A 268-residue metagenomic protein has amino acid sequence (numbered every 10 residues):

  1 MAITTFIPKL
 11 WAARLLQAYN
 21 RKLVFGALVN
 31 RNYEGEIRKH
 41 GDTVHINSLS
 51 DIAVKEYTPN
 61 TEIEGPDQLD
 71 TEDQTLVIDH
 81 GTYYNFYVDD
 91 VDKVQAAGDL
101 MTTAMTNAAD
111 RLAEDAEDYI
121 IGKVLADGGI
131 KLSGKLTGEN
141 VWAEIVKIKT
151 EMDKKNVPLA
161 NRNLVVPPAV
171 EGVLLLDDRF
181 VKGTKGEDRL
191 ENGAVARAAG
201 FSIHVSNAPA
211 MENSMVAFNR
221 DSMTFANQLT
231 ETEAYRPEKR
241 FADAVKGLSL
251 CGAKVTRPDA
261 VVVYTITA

Functional and structural regions predicted by a protein language model:
A2-K55, L69-I78, Q95, D177-A268: Sequence/fold signature of self-assembling virion shell proteins
G41, E56-T58, D99-T103: Generic alpha-helix structural propensity
G41, Y83, L159-N161: Short coil/turn connectors at secondary-structure junctions
L49, D90, P168: Residues immediately flanking
P59-P66: Short Gly/aromatic-enriched secondary-structure transition segments
T75-V91: A short glycine/small-residue-enriched secondary-structure motif
V88-K155, V263-A268: Alpha-helical scaffold segments that mediate packing/assembly in large oligomeric complexes
A126-A194: Extended, solvent-exposed, turn-rich assembly/linker loops in the middle of proteins
